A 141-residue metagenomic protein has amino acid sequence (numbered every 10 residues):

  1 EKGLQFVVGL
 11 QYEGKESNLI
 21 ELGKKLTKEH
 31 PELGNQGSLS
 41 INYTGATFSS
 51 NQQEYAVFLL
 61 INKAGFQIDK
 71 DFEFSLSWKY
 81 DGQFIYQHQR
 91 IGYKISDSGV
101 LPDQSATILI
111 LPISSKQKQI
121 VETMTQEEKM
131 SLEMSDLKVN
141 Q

Functional and structural regions predicted by a protein language model:
E1-Y55, K63-D69, E73, P102 (+2 more regions): Membrane engagement elements in two modes
F58, R90-I95, T107-S114: A beta-strand/beta-hairpin structural motif
I61, G65-P102: The feature marks short-to-medium sequence segments in extracytoplasmic or secretory-pathway proteins
